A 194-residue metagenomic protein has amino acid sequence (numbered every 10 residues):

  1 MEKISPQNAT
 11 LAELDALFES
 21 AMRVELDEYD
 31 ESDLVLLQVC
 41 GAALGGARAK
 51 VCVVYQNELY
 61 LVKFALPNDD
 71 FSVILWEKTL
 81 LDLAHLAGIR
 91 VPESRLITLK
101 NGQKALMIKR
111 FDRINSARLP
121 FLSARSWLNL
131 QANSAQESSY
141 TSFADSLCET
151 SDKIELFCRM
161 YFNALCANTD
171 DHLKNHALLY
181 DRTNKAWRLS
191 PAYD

Functional and structural regions predicted by a protein language model:
M1-Y193: Phosphate/dinucleotide-binding and metal-coordinating scaffold of catalytic cores in nucleotide-dependent enzymes
